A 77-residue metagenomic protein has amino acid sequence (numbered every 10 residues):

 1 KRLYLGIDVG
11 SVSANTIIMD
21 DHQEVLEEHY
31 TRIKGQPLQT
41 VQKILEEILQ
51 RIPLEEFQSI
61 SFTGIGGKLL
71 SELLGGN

Functional and structural regions predicted by a protein language model:
K1-N77: N-terminal glycine/serine-rich phosphate-binding loop of ATP-dependent small-molecule kinases, especially carbohydrate
